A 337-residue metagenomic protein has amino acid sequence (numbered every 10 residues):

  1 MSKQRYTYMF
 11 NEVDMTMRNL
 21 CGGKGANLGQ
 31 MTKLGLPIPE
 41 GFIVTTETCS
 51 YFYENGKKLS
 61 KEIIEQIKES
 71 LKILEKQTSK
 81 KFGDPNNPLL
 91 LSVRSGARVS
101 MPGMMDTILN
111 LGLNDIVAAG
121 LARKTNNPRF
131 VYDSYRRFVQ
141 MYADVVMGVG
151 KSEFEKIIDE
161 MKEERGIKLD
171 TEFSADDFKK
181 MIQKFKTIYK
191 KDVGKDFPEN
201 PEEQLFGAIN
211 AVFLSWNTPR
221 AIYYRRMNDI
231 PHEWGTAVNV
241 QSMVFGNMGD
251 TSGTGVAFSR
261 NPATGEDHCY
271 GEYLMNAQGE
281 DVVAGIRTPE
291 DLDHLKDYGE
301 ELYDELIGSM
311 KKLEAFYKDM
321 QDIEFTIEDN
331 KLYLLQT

Functional and structural regions predicted by a protein language model:
M1-T337: Nucleotide/phosphate-binding sheet-loop regions of phosphoryl- and nucleotidyl-transfer enzymes
